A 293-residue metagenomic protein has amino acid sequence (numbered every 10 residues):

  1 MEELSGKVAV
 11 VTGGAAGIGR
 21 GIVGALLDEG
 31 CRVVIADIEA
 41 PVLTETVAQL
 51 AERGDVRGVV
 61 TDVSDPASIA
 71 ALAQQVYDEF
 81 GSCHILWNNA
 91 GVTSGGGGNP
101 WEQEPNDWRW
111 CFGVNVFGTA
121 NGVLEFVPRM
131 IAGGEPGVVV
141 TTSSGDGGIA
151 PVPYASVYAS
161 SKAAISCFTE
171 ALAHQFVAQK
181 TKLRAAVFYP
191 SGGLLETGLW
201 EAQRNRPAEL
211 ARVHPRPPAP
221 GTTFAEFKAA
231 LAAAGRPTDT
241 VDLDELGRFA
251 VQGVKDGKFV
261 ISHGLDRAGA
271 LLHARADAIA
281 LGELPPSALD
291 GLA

Functional and structural regions predicted by a protein language model:
E2-V34: Canonical Rossmann dinucleotide-binding motif of NAD(H)/NADP(H)-dependent dehydrogenases/reductases, specifically
K7, D55, S82-C83, M130-S144 (+1 more regions): Active-site loop of short-chain dehydrogenase/reductase
E29-E45: Conserved glycine-rich Rossmann-like NAD(P)H-binding loop of the short-chain dehydrogenase/reductase
A40-P41, V60-A71, P105: The beta1-alpha1 cofactor-binding region of Rossmann-like NAD(H)/NADP(H)-dependent oxidoreductases
G97-P100, E104-R109: Substrate-binding pocket helix/loop in short-chain dehydrogenase/reductase
V140-A164, T169-E170, H174-A178, S191-L194 (+1 more regions): Catalytic loop of short-chain dehydrogenase/reductase
Q175-V260: SDR active-site lid
